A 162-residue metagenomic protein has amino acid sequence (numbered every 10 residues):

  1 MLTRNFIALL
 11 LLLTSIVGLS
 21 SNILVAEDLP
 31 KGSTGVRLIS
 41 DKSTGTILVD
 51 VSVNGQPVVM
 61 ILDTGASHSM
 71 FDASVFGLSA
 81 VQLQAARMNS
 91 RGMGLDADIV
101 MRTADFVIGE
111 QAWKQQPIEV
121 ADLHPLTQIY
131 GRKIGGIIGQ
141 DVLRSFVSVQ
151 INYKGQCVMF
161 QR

Functional and structural regions predicted by a protein language model:
L2, L19-R162: Pepsin/retropepsin-fold aspartyl endopeptidases
A8-G18: Bacterial N-terminal signal peptides
